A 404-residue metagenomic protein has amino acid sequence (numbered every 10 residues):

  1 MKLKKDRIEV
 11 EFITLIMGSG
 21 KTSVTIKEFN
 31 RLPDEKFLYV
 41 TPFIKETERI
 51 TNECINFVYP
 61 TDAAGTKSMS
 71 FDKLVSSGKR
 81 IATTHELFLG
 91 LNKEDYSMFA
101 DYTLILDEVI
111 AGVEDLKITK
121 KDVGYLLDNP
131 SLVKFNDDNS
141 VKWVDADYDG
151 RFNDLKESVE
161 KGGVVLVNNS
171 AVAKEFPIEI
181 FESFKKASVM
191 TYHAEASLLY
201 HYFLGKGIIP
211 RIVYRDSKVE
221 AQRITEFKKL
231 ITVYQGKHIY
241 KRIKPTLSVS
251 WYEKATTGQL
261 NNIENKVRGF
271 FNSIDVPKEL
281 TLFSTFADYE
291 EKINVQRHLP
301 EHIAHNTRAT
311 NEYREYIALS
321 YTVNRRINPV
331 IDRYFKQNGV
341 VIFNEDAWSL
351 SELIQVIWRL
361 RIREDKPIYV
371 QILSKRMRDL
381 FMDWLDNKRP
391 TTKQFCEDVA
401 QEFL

Functional and structural regions predicted by a protein language model:
M1-I8, I26, A171-F176: Pre-Walker A adenine-sensing motif
R7-I26: Walker A/P-loop
T22-V58, E86-L87: Conserved Walker A/P-loop ATP-binding site and its immediately adjacent core in helicase/helicase-like ATPase domains
T25, E35-I44, A187-T191, E279-A287 (+1 more regions): Conserved RecA-like ASCE P-loop NTPase motor core of nucleic-acid helicases/translocases
I55-L91: Inter-Walker segment of RecA-like/P-loop motor cores
I81, L89-L91, R297-L380, N387 (+1 more regions): Conserved RecA-like P-loop NTPase helicase motor core
E86-L87, D95-V164: SF2 helicase catalytic motif II
F176, K185-K186, Y192-E312, A318-I331 (+1 more regions): Conserved helicase/translocase motor-coupling segment
